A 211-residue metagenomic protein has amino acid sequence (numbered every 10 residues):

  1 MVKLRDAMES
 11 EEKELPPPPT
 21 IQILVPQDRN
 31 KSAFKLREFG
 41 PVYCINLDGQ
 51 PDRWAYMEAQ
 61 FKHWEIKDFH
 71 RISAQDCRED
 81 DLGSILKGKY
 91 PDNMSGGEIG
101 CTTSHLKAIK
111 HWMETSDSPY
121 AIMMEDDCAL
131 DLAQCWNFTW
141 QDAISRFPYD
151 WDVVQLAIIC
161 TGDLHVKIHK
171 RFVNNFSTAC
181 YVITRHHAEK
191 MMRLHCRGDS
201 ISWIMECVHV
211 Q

Functional and structural regions predicted by a protein language model:
K3-M124, C128-Q211: An acidic/histidine-cluster motif and surrounding catalytic segment that typifies divalent-metal-assisted enzyme active
